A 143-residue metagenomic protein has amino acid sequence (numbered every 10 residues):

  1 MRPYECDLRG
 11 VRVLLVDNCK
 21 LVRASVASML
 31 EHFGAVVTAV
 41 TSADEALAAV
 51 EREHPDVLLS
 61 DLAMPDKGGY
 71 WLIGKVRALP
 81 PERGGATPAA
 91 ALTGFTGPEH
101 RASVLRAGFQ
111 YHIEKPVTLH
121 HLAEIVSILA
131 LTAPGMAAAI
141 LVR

Functional and structural regions predicted by a protein language model:
K20-T38, A107: Two-component/phosphorelay signaling modules centered on CheY-like receiver
G34-T41, A49, I113: Short hydrophobic/Thr-rich beta-strand motif most characteristic of the beta2 strand and flanking loop of CheY-like
T41-E45, G68-G74: Acidic catalytic/metal-coordinating carboxylates
E53-L59: Active-site beta3 strand of CheY-like receiver
D61, T93: Active-site residues of response regulator receiver
M64, V76: Receiver (REC) domain active-site loop signature in two-component systems and cognate sites in sensor histidine kinases
P65, G97: The feature encodes the CheY-like receiver
V117-S127, A138: C-terminal output helix
